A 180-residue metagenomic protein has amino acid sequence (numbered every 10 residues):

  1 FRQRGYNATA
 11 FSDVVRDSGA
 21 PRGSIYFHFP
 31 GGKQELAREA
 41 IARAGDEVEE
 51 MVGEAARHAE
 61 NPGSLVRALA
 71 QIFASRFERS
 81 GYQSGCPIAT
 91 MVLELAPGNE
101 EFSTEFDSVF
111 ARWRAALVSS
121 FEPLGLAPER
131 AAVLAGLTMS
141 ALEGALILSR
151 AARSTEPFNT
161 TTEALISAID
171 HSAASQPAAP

Functional and structural regions predicted by a protein language model:
R2-E39: Helix-turn-helix
N7, G53, G125-A132: Short, charged helix-capping/linker segments at alpha-helix termini
A37, S64-A68, R79-T104: Amphipathic alpha-helical segments used for helix-helix packing
A42-E47: Short, basic, alpha-helical segments at the C-terminal edge of helix-turn-helix-like DNA-binding modules
E49, S64-A68, P97-L124, V133-G136 (+1 more regions): Amphipathic alpha-helical packing segments from all-alpha helical-bundle domains
V52-S84, A135-T138: Hydrophobic alpha-helical connector segments
R76-R79, P97, M139-E156, A168-S175: Amphipathic C-terminal alpha-helical segment
A89, E129-L148, A164-S167: Hydrophobic alpha-helical segments that form the core of small-molecule binding pockets and/or dimer interfaces
